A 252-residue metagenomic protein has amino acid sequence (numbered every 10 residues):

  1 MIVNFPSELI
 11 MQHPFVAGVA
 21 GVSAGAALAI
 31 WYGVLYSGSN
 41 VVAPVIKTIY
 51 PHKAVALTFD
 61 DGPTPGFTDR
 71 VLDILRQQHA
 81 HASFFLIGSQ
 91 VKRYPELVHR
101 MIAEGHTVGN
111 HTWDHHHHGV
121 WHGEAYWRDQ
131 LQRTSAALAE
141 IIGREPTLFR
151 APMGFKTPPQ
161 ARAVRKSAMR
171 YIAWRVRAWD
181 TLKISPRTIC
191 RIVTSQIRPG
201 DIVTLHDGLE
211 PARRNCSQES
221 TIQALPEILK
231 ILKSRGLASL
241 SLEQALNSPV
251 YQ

Functional and structural regions predicted by a protein language model:
M1-T48: N-terminal membrane-anchoring alpha-helices
V34-G119, A137, R162, W179 (+1 more regions): Active-site beta->alpha N-cap acidic-glycine motif
G38-Y50, Q78-H79, K92, N215-Q252: C-terminal domain-boundary segment and adjacent tail
D60, L75, F84, V108-H111 (+5 more regions): Conserved, mostly hydrophobic/aromatic
H115-H122, P211-N215: A short acidic, helix-capping loop that chelates divalent metal ions and anchors anionic groups
W127-E140: An active-site-proximal "capping" alpha-helix that borders the catalytic cofactor pocket
F155, A161-Q196, L237-S248: His/Asp/Glu-enriched short active-site or ligand-binding loop at hydrolase and phosphoryl-transfer sites
